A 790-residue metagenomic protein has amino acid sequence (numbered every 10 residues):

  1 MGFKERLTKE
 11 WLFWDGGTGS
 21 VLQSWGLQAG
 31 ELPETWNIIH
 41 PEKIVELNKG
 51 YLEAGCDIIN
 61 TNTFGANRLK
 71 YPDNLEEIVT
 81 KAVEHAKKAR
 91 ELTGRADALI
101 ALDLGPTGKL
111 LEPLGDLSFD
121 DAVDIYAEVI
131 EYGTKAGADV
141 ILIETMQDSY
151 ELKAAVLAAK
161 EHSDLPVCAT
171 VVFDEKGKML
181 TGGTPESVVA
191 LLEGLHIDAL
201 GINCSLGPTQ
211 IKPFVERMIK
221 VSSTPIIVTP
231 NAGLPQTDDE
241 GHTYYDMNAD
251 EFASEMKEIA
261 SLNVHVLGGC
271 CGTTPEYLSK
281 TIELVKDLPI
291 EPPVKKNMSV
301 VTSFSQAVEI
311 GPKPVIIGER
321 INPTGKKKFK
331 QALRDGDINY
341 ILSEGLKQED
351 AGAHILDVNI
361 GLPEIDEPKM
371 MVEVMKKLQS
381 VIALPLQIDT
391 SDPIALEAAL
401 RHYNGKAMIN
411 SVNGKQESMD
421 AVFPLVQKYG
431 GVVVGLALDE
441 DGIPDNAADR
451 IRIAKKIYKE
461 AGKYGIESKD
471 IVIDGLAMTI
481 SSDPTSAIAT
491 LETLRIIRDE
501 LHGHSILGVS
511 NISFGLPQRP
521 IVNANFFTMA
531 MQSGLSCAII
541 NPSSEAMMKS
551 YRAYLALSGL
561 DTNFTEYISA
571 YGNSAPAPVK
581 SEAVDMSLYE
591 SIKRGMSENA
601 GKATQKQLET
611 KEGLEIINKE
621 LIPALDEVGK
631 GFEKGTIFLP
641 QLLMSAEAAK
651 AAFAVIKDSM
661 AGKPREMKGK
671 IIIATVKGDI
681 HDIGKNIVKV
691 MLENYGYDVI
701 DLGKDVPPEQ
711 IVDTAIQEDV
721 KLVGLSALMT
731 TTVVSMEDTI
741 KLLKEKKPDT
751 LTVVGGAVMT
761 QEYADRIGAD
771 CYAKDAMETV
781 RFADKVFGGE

Functional and structural regions predicted by a protein language model:
M1-D474, M478-E790: Domain-level signal for soluble alpha/beta catalytic cores
